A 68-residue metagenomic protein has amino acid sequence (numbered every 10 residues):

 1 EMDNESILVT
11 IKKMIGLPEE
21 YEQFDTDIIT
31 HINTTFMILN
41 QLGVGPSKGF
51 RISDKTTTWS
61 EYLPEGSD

Functional and structural regions predicted by a protein language model:
E1-E65: Conserved short "hinge" loops at termini or chain/domain junctions
